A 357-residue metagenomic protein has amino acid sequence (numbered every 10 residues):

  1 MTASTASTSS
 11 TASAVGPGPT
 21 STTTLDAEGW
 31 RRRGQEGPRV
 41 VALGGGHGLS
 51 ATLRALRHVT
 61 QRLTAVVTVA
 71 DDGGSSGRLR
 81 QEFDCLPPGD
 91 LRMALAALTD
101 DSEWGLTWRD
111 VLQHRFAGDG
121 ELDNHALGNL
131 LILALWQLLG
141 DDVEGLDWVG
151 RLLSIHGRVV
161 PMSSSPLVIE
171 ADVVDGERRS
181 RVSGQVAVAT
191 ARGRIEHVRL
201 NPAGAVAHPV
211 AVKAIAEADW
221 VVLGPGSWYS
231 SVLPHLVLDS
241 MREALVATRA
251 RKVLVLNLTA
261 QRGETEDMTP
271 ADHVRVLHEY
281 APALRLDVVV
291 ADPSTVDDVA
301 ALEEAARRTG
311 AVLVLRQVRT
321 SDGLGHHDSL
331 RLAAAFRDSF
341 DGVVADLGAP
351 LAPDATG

Functional and structural regions predicted by a protein language model:
T2-A3, T68-G193, R337, P350-T356: Electropositive, gly/pro-rich neighborhoods at or near active sites that engage anionic ligands
T2-T20: Threonine-centered tandem repeat motifs in low-complexity domains
S21-T23, D267-G357: C-terminal functional extensions of proteins
T22-E36, R54-T60, T64-L86, A189-R192 (+4 more regions): Conserved phosphate- and dinucleotide-binding cores of soluble alpha/beta proteins, encompassing both enzyme active
P38-G46, A65-T68, G224: Short, hydrophobic/glycine-enriched beta-strand segments
R39-V40, W220, R251, V288: Structural motif
L43-S50, D71-G73, L139, S227-S231: Gly/Ser/Thr-rich loops at beta-strand to alpha-helix junctions that form or flank small-molecule/cofactor-binding
G44, P225, L256, P293: Glycine-rich, N-terminal phosphate-binding loop of Rossmann-like dinucleotide-binding domains
